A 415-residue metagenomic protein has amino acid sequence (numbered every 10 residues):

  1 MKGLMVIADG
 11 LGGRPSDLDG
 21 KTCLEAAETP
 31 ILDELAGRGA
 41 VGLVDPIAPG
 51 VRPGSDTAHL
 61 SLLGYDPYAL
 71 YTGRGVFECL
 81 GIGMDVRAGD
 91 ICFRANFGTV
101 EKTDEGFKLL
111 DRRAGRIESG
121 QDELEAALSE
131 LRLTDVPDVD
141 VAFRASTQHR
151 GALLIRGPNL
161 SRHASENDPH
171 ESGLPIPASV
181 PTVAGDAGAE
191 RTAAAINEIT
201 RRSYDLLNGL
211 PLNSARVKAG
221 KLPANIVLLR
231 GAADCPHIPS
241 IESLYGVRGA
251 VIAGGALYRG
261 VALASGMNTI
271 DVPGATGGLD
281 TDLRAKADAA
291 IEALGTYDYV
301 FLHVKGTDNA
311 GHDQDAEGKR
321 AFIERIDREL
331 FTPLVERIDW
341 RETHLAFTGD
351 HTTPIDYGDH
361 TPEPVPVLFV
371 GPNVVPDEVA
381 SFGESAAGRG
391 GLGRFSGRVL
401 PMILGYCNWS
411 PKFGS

Functional and structural regions predicted by a protein language model:
M1-S415: Feature captures the catalytic ectodomains and active-site-proximal regions of enzymes that hydrolyze or transfer
